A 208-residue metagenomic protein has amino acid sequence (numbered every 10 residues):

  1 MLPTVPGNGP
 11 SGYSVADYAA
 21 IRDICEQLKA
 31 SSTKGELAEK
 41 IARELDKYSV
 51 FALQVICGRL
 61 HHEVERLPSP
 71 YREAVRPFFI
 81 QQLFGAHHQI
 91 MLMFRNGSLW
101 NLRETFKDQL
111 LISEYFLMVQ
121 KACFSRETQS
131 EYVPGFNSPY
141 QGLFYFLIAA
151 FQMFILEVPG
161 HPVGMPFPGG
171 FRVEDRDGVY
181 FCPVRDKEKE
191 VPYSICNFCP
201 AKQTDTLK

Functional and structural regions predicted by a protein language model:
M1-P10, S14: N-terminal leader/presequence regions that precede the main folded/catalytic core
A19-K208: Cysteine-centered metal-binding/redox modules
